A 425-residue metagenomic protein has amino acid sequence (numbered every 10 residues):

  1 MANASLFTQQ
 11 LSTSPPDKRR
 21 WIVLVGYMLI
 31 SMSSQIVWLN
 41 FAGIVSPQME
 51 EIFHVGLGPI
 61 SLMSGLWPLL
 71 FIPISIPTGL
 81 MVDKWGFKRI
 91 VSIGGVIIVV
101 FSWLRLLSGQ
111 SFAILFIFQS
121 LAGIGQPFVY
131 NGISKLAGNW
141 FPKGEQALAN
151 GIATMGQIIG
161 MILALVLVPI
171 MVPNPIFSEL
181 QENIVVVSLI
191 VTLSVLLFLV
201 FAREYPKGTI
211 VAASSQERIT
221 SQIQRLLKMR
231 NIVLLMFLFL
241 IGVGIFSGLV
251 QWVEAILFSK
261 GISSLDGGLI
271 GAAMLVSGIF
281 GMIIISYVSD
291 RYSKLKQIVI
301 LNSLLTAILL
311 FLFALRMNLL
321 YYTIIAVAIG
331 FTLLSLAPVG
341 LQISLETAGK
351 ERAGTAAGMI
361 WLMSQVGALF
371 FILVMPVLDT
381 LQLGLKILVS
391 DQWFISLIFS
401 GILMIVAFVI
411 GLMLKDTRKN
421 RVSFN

Functional and structural regions predicted by a protein language model:
L6-D17, Y205-L235: Juxtamembrane intracellular "pre-TM" segments in multi-pass secondary transporters
A42-G43, M229-M282, F371-I372: Extracytoplasmic gate region of multi-pass secondary transporters
I74-G86, M282-K294: Helix-to-loop junctions at the C-terminal end of transmembrane segments in multipass secondary transporters
K84-G95, D290-S303: Cytoplasmic membrane-interface "Motif A"-like loop-to-helix N-cap segments of 12-TM Major Facilitator Superfamily
I114, I152-R203: Helix-loop-helix hairpin linking two adjacent transmembrane segments in secondary transporters
F118-G156: Cytoplasmic helix-loop-helix junction between adjacent transmembrane helices in 12-TM secondary transporters
K294-I343: C-terminal transmembrane helical hairpin of 12-TM major facilitator-type secondary transporters
T347-G384: A late C-terminal transmembrane helix in Major Facilitator Superfamily
